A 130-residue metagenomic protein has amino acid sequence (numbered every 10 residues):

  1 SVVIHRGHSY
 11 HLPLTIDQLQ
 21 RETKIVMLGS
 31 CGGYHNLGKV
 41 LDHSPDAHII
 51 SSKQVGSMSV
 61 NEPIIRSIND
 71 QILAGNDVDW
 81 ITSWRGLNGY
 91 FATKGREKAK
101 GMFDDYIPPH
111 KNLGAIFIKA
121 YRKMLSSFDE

Functional and structural regions predicted by a protein language model:
S1-G75: Catalytic cores of nucleophile-dependent amide-cleaving enzymes
W80-E130: Caspase-like cysteine protease fold
